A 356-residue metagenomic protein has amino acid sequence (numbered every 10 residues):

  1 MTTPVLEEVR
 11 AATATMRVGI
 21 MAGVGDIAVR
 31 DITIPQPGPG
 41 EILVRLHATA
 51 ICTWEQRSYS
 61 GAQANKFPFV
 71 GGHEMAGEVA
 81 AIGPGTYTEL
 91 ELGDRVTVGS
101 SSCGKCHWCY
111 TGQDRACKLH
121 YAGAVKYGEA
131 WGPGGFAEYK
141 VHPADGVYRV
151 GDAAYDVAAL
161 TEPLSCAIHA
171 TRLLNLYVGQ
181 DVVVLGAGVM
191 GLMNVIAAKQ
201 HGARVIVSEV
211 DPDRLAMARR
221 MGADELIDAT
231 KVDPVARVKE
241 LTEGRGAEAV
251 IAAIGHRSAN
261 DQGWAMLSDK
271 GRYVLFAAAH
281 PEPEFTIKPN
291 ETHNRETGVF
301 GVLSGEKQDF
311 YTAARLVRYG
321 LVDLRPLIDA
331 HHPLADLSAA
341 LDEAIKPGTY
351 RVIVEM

Functional and structural regions predicted by a protein language model:
M1-A76, E138, H142: Short N-terminal strand-loop motif that marks the start of NAD(P)H/FAD-dependent oxidoreductase cofactor-binding domains
T2-V18, D261-A265, E306-M356: C-terminal hydrophobic helical "lid"/dimerization subdomain of Rossmann-like NAD(P)H-dependent oxidoreductases
P35-T49, A62-Y110, G151-A153: Glycine-rich beta-strand-centered segment in the early N-terminal region that forms part of a ligand/cofactor-binding
E74, D94-R95, W108, Y139 (+3 more regions): Residue-level marker of beta-strand positions
K105-L185: NAD(P)H dinucleotide-binding glycine-rich loop of Rossmann-like/cofactor-binding domains, especially the beta1-alpha1
D152-V232, A236: Mid-domain Rossmann-like dinucleotide-binding core that forms the NAD(H)/NADP(H) cofactor-binding site
H256-Y319, M356: Glycine-rich phosphate-binding loop and adjacent beta-alpha segment of Rossmann(oid) nucleotide-cofactor-binding
